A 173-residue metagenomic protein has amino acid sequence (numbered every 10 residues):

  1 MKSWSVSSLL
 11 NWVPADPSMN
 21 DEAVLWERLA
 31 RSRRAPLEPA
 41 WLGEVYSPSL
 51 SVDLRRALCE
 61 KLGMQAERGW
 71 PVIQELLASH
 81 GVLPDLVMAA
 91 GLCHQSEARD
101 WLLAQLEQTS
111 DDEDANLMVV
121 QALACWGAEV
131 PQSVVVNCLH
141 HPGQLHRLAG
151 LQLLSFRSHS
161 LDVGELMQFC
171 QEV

Functional and structural regions predicted by a protein language model:
M1, N20-R34, G43-E44, V52-E67 (+7 more regions): Structural detector for internal amphipathic alpha-helices that build alpha-solenoid repeat scaffolds
M1-A23: N-terminal leader/linker segments that initiate helical-solenoid repeat arrays
S3, E172-V173: Intrinsic disorder/low-complexity segments enriched in polar/small residues
V6, E38-P39, W70, R99 (+2 more regions): Core helices of alpha-solenoid repeat scaffolds
W12-A15, E129, H140: Selective for proline/serine-rich intrinsically disordered segments in cytosolic/nuclear regulatory regions
W12-D16, S32, P48, S79 (+1 more regions): Surface-exposed polar/charged interaction patches
P17-S18, L50-S51, S79-V82, D111-D112 (+2 more regions): Short inter-helical turns and helix N-cap capping residues of alpha-solenoid HEAT/ARM repeat scaffolds
